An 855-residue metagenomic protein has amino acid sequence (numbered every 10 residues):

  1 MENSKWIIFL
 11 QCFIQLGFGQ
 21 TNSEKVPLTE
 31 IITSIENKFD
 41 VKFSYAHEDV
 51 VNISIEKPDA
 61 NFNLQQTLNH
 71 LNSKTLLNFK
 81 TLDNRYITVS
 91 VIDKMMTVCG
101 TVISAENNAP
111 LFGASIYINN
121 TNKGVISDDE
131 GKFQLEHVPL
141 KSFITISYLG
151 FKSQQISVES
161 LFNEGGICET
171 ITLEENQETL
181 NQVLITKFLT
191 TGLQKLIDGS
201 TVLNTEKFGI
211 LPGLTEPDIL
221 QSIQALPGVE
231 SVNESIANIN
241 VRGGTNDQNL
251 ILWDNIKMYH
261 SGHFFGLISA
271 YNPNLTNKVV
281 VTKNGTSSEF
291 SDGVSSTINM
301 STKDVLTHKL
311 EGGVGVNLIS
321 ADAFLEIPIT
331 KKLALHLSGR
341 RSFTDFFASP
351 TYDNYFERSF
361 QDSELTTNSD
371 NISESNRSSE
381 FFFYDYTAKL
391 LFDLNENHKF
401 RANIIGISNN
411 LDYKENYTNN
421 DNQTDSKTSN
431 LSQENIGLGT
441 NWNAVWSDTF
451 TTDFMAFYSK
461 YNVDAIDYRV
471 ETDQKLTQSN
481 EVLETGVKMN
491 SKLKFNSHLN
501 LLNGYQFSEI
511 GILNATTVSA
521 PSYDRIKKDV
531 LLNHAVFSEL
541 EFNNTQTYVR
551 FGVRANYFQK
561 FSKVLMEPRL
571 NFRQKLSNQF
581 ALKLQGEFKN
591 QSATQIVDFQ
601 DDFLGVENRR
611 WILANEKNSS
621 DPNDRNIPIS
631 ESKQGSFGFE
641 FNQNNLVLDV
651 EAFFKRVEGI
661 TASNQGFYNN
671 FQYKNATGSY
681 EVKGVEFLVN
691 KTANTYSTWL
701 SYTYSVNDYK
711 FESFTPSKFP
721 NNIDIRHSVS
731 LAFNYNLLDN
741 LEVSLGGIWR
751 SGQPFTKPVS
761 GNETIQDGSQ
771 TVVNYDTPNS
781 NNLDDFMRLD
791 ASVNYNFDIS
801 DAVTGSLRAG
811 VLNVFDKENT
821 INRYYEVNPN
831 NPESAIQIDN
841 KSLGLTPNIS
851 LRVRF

Functional and structural regions predicted by a protein language model:
I32-F39, T75, L82-N119, F143 (+5 more regions): Short, acidic, small-residue-rich periplasmic hinge/interaction motif at the N-terminus of Gram-negative outer-membrane
N72, I126, K152, E159-E169 (+5 more regions): Periplasmic N-terminal accessory/gating domains of Gram-negative outer-membrane beta-barrel systems
T121-K132: Short, acidic Ser/Thr/Gly-rich low-complexity loop/linker segments typical of extracellular and cell-surface proteins
I319-F343, Q361-D412, E434-T451, F495-L499: Transmembrane beta-barrel wall of Gram-negative outer-membrane proteins
T344-F346, P350, F356, W749-Q766 (+2 more regions): C-terminal beta-signal and adjacent terminal beta-strands/loops of Gram-negative outer-membrane beta-barrel proteins
K399-T452, K460-L483, D524-K527: Flexible loop and strand-edge segments within Gram-negative outer membrane beta-barrel domains
D453-F457, D624-N675, E681: Membrane-embedded beta-barrel scaffold of Gram-negative outer-membrane proteins
N543, A652-R656, N675-S760: Gram-negative outer-membrane beta-barrel transporters
